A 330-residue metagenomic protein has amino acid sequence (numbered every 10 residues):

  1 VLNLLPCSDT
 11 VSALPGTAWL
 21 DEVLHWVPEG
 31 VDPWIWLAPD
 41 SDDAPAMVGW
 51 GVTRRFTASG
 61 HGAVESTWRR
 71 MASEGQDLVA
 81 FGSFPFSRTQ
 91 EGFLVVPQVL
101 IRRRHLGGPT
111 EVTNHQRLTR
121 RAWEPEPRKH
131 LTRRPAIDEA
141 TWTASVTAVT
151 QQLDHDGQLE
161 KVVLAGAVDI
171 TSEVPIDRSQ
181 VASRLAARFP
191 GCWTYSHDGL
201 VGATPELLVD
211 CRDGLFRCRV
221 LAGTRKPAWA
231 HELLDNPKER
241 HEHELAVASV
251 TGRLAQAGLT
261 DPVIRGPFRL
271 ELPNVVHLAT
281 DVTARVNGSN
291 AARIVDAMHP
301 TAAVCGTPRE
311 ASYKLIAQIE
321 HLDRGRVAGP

Functional and structural regions predicted by a protein language model:
V1-A18, P28, A38-G62, L106-T110 (+6 more regions): Contiguous alpha-helical scaffold segments within structured protein domains that host functional hotspots
V31-P39, V79-F81, E160-V162, P190-H197: A short, Trp-centered hydrophobic/proline-enriched beta-strand micro-motif
I35-V96: Glycine-rich, N-terminal phosphate-binding loop and its surrounding beta-alpha-beta segment
G82, G157, V209, A248 (+2 more regions): A residue-level signal for conserved active-site and pocket-lining positions in enzyme catalytic cores
S83-F84, W193-Y195, G325-R326, P330: Short, conserved loop-to-beta-strand elements that form functional interface hotspots
Q90-E111: Structural signature of FAD isoalloxazine-binding scaffolds in flavoprotein oxidoreductases
G166-F216: SIR2/sirtuin-family catalytic core signature
Y313-G329: Active-site-adjacent substrate-binding region of metalloamidase/peptidase-like peptide-processing proteins
